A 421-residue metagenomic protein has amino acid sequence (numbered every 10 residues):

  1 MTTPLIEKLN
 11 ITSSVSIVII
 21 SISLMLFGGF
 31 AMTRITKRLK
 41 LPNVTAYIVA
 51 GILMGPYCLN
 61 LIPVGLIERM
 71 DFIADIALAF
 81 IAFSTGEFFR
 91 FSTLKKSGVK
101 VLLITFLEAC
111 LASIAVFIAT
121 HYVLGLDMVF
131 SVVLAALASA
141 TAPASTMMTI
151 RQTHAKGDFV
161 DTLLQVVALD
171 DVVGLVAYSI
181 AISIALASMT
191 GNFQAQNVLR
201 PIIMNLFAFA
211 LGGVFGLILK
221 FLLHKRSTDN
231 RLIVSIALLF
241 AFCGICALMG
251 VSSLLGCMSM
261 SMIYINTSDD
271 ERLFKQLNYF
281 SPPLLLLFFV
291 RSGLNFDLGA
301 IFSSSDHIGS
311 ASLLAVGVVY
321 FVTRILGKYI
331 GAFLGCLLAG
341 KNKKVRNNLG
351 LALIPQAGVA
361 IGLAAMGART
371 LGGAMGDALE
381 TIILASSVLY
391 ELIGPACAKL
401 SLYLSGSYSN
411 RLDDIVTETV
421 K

Functional and structural regions predicted by a protein language model:
T2-I11, N60-R69, L124-G125, L186-I202 (+2 more regions): Membrane-interface helix termini and inter-helical loops of multi-pass transporters
L9-L24, I67-A82, M128-A142, R200-L211 (+2 more regions): Structural signature of hydrophobic alpha-helical transmembrane segments
V18-S23, F30-A31, L169-L175, S179-L285 (+1 more regions): Core mid-bundle transmembrane helix pairs that form the ion/substrate translocation pathway in diverse multi-pass
L26-L41, A82-K96, A144-L163, V214-S227 (+3 more regions): C-terminal ends of transmembrane helices
A31, I35, K95-A155, L217 (+2 more regions): Transmembrane alpha-helices that form the ion-translocation and gating core of multi-pass ion transport proteins
I35-L39, L53-K100, L223-S227, R231-V319: Membrane-interface junctions of multi-pass transporters
L61, A115-I118, G174-S183, A241-L254 (+2 more regions): Hydrophobic alpha-helical transmembrane segments in multi-pass integral membrane proteins
A155-V176, F193-N197, E271-Q276, K344-G350 (+1 more regions): Membrane-interface alpha-helices at helix entry/exit sites of multi-pass transporters
